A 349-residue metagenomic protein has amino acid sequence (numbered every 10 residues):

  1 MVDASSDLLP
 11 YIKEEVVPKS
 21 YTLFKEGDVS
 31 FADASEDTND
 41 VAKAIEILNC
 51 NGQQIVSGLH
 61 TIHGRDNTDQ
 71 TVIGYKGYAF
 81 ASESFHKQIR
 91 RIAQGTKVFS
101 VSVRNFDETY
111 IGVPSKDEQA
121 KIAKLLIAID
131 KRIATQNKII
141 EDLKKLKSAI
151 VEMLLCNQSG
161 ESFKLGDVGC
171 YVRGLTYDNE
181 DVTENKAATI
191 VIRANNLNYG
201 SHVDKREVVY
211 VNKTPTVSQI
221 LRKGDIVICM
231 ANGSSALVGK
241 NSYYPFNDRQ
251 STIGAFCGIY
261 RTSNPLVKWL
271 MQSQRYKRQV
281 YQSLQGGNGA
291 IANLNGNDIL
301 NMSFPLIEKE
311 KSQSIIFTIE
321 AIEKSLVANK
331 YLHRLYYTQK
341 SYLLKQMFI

Functional and structural regions predicted by a protein language model:
M1-S30, G166-D181, N195-I226, D248-R249: Sequence-specific dsDNA recognition surfaces
T38-E46, S235-S242: Short, Lys/Arg- and Gly-enriched loop/turn segments at beta-strand edges
Q54-I62, T71, E83-H86, R90-D117 (+2 more regions): A short glycine-rich beta-alpha junction/loop motif
E108-K116, M153-L175, N301, L306: Non-catalytic DNA-recognition/assembly elements of restriction-modification systems
K121-I127, K131, K138, I316-F317 (+1 more regions): Acidic/polar-enriched heptad-repeat coiled-coil alpha-helices, especially the parallel dimerization/signal-relay stalks
A128-K131, T135-K164, Y331-I349: Short amphipathic coiled-coil heptad-repeat segments
